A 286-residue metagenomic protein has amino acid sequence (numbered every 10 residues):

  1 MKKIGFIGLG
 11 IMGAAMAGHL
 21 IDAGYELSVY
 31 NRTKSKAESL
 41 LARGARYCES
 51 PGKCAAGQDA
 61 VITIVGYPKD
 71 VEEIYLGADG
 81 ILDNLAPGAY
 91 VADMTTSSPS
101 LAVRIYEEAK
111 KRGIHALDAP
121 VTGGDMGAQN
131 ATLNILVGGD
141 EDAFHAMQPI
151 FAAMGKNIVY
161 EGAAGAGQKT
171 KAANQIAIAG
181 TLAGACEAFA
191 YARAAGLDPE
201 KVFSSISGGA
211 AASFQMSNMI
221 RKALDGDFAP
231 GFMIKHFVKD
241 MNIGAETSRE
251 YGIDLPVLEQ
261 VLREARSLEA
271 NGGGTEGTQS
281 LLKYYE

Functional and structural regions predicted by a protein language model:
M1-T63, A89, M94-T95, D125: NAD(P)+-binding Rossmann beta1-loop-alpha1 motif at the extreme N-terminus of oxidoreductases
I4, S97-A179: Rossmann-fold dinucleotide-binding core
M16-A17, K36, I105, I150 (+1 more regions): Hydrophobic residues within alpha-helices that form the first helical element adjacent to the glycine-rich loop
L27, Y47, A116-L117, I158 (+2 more regions): Hydrophobic beta-strand scaffold residues
P51-A56, A60-V61, P68-L133: Rossmann-like NAD(P)(H) cofactor-binding subdomain of soluble oxidoreductases
A131, I135-G138, V159, A163-A195 (+3 more regions): Active-site-proximal catalytic alpha-helix in oxidoreductases
A212-G277, Y285: Interdomain hinge/lid region at the active-site interface of Rossmann-like NAD(P)-dependent oxidoreductases
